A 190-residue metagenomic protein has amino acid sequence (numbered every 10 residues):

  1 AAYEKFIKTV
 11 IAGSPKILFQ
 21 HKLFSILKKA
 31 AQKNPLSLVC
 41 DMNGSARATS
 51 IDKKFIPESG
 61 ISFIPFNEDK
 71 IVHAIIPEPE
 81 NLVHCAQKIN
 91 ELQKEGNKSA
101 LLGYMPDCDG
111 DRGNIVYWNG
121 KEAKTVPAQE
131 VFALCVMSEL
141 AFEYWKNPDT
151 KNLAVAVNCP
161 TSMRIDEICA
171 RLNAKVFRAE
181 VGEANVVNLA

Functional and structural regions predicted by a protein language model:
A2-A190: Phosphate-binding chemistry for phosphorylated carbohydrates and sugar-nucleotides
